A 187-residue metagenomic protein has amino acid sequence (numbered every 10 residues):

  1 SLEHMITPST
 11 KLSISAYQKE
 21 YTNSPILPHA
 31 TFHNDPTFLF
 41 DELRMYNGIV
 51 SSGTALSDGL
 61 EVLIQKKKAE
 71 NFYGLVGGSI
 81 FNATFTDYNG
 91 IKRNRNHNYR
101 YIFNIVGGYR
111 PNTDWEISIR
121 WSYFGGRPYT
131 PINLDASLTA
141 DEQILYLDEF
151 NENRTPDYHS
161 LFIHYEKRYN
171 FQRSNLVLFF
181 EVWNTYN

Functional and structural regions predicted by a protein language model:
H4, Q18, K66-K67, G78-I80 (+3 more regions): Residue-level signature of outer-membrane beta-barrel architecture
S9-L12, N71-G74, T113-I117, F171-L176: Repeated loop/turn-to-beta-strand initiation elements of outer-membrane beta-barrel proteins
K11-Y73, I102: Outer membrane beta-barrel strand-and-loop segments of large Gram-negative receptors, especially TonB-dependent
L12-Q18, V76-I80, I119-Y123, L178-N184: Transmembrane beta-barrel strands of outer-membrane/channel proteins
A16, P25-T31, F38-F40, F81 (+2 more regions): Outer-membrane beta-barrel translocator domains and adjoining extracellular loop/strand segments of Gram-negative
D41-I49, D58, T86-G90, Q143-F150: Extracytoplasmic loops and strand-loop junctions of Gram-negative outer membrane beta-barrel proteins
T54-D58, R93-F103, D157-L161, S174: Residues that define the transmembrane beta-barrel architecture of outer-membrane proteins
G74, Y123-E142, T155-F162, E166-N187: C-terminal beta-signal and adjacent terminal beta-strands/loops of Gram-negative outer-membrane beta-barrel proteins
